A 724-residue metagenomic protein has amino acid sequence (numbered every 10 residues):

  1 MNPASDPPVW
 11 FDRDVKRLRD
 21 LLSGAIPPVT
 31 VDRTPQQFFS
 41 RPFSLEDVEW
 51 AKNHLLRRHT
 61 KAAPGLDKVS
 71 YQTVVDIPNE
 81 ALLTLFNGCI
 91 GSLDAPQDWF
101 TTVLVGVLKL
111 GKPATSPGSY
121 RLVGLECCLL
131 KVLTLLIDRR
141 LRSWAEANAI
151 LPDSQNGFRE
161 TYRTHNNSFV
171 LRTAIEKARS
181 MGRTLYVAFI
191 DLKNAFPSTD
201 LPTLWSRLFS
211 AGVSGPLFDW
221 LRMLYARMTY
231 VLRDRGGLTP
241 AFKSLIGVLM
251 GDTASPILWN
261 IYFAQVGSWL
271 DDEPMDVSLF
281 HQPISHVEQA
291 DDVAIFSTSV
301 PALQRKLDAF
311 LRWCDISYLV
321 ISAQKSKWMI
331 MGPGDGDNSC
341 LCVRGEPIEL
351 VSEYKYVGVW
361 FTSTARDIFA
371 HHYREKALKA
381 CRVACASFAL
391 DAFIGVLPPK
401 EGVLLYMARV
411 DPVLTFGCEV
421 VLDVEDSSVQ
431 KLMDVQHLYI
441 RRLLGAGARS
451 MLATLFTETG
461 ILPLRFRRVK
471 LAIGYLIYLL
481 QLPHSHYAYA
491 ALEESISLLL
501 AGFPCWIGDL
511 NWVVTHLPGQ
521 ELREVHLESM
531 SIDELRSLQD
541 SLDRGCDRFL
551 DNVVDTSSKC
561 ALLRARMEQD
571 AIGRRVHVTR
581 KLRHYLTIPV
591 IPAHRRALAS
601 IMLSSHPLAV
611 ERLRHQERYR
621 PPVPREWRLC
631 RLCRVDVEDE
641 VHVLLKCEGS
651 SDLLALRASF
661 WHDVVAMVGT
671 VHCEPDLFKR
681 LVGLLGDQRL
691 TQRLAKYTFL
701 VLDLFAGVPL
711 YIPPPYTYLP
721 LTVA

Functional and structural regions predicted by a protein language model:
M1-P117, V132, L151, R634-V635: Surface-exposed loop/turn segments and immediately adjacent short secondary-structure elements within folded domains
T60-S70, L104, T115-L125, H165-F209 (+1 more regions): Conserved catalytic palm subdomain of right-hand nucleotidyl-transferase polymerases, strongest for RNA-directed enzymes
D94, I190-A294, T298-K306: Conserved polymerase palm-domain catalytic core
T115-A147, N166-V170, K193-F196, S244-M275: Conserved pre-motif C helix in the palm subdomain of viral-like polymerases
E160, Q289-D291, K325-G334, K355-L498 (+1 more regions): Non-catalytic, peripheral interaction segments enriched in hydrophobic/basic residues
M223, G236, R312, V320-S352: Short, conserved micro-motifs composed of acidic
C418, K431-Q436, G447-R612, R693 (+2 more regions): Extended C-terminal regions of large enzymes
C560-A724: Family-specific functional microsites
